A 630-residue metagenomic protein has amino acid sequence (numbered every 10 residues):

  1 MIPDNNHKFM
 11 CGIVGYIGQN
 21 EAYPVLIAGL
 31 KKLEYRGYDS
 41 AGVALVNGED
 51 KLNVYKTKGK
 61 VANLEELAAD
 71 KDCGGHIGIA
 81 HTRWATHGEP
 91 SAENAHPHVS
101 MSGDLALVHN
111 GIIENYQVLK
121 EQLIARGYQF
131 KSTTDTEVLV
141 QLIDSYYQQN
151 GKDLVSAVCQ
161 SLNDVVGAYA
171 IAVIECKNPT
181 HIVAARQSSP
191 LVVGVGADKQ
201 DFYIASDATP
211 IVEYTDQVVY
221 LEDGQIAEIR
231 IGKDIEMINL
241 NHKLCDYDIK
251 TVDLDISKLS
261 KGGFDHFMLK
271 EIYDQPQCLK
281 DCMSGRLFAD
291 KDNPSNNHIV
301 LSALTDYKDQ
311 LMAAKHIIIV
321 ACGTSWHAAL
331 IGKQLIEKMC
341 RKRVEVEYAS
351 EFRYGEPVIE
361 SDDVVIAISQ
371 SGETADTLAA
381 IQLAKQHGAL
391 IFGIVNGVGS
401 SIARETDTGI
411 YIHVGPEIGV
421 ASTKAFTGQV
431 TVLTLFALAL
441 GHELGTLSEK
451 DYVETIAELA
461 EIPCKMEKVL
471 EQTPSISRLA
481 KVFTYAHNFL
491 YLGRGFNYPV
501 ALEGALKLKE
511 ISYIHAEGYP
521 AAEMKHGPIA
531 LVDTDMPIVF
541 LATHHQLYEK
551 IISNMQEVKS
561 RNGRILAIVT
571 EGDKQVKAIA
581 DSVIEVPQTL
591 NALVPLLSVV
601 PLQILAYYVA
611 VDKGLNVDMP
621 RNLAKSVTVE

Functional and structural regions predicted by a protein language model:
I2-K261, D265, K270, Q277-H316 (+5 more regions): Conserved short alpha-helical segments that host acidic/polar catalytic motifs at enzyme active sites
I13, L45, L107, V173 (+7 more regions): Structural beta-sheet core signal
H76-E93, D290-D309, G332-I368, T374 (+1 more regions): Glycine-rich oxoanion-binding loops at beta->alpha junctions
L191-A197, D201-V218, T324, S350-A384 (+3 more regions): Glycine-rich, anion-gripping cofactor-binding loops and their flanking helix/strand elements in enzyme active sites
M268, R564, K577-I579, E585 (+1 more regions): Generic C-terminus detector
Q275-L279, M283-I318, T408-P537, A610-E630: Active-site phosphate/pyrophosphate-binding segments
M312-E454, E458-E461, A542-S582, L605: Glycine-rich phosphate-binding loops that contact phosphosugars or nucleotide phosphates
